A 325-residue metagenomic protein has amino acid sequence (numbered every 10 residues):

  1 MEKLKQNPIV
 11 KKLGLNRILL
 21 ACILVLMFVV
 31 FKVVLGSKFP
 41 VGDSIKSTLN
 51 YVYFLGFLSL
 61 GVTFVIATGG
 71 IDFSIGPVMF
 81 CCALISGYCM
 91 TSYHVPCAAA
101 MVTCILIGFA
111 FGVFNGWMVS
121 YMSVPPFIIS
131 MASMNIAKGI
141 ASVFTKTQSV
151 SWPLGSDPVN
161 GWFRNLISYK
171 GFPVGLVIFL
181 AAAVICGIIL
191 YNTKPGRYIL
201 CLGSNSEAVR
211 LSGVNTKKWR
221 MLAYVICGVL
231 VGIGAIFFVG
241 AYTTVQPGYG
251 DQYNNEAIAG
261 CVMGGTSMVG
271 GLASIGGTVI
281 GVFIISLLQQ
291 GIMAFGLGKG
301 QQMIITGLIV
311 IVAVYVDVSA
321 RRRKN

Functional and structural regions predicted by a protein language model:
M1-V25, V29, S204, L211-K218 (+1 more regions): Cytosolic-side transmembrane-helix boundaries in multi-pass membrane proteins
R17-C22, T48, L55-G56, P77-C81 (+7 more regions): Hydrophobic alpha-helical transmembrane segments
V25-P40, T68, F144-T145, G187-K194 (+1 more regions): Structural signal for alpha-helical transmembrane segments and their membrane-water exit/capping regions in multi-pass
F28-V33, S37, V41-Y93, M118-S123 (+3 more regions): Single transmembrane alpha-helix segments in multi-pass membrane proteins
H94-M134, I280-G281: Alpha-helical transmembrane segments within multi-pass membrane transporters and channels
P96-M101, A110-N115, V119, I167-V245: Helix-loop-helix "hairpin" substructures at the membrane interface of multi-pass membrane proteins
P126-N192, W219-L222, A241-G250, Q301: Transmembrane helix-bundle core of multi-pass membrane transporters and related energy-transducing complexes
V231, A241-G307: Transmembrane alpha-helical segments in multi-pass inner-membrane proteins
